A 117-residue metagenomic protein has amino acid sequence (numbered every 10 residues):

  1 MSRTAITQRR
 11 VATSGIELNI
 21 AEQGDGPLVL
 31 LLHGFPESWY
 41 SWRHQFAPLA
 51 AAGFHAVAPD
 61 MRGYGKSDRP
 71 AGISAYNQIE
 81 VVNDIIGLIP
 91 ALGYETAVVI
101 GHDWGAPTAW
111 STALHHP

Functional and structural regions predicted by a protein language model:
M1-L28, A51-F54, E95: Alpha/beta-hydrolase fold catalytic core
T4-T13, L31, W39, F46 (+1 more regions): Residue-level detection of beta-strand scaffold positions
V11-S14, A51, A58-G101: Active-site loop/oxyanion-hole signature of alpha/beta-hydrolase fold enzymes
A21-K66: Conserved HGGG/HGGXW glycine-rich cap/lid loop of the alpha/beta-hydrolase fold
Y40-S41, E80-D84, P107: Short, conserved clusters of charged catalytic residues that mark active-site and nucleotide-handling motifs
E95-P117: Conserved hydrolase catalytic core segment
